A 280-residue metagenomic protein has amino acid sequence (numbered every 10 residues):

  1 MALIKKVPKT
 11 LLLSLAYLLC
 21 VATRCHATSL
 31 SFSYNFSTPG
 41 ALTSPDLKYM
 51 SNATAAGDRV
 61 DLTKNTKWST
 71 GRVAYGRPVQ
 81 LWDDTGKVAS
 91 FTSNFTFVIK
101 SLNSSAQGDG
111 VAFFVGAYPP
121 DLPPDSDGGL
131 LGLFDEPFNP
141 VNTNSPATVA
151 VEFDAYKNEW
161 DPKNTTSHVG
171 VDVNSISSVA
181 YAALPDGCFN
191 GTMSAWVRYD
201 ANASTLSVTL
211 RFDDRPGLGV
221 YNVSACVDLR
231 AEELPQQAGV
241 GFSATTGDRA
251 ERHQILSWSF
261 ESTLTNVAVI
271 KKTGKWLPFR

Functional and structural regions predicted by a protein language model:
A2-R280: Polar, low-complexity loop segments and adjacent catalytic/binding residues used for recognizing and processing sugar
